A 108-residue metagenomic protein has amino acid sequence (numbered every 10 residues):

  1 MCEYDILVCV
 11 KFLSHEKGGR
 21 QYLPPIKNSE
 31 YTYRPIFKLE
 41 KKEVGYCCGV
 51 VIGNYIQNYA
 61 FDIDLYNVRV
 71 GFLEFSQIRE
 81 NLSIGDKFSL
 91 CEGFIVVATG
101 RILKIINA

Functional and structural regions predicted by a protein language model:
M1-A108: C-terminal effector/interaction modules appended to NTPase cores
